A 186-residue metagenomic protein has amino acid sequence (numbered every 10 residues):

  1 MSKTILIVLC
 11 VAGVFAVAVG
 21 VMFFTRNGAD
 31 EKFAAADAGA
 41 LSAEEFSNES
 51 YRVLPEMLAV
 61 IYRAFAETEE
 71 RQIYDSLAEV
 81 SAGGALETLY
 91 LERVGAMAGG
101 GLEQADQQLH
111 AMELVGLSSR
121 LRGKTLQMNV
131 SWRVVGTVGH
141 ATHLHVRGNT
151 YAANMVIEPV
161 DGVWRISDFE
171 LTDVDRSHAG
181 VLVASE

Functional and structural regions predicted by a protein language model:
M1-T68: Juxtamembrane and targeting peptides
S2, S50, Q104-L114, I166 (+1 more regions): A broad structural signal for short, well-ordered beta-strand segments within beta-sheet-rich domains
K3, R120-E186: Exposed beta-sheet edge and beta->alpha loop/turn motif
D30-A34, A38, S42, S47-S50 (+6 more regions): Residue-level signal for well-ordered alpha-helical segments
A35-G39, D75, R165-D168: Generic detector of bulky aromatic hydrophobic side chains
L41-Q107: Core segments of small alpha/beta cavity-forming domains
V80-A141: Structured, soluble extracytoplasmic/luminal domains of envelope-associated proteins
